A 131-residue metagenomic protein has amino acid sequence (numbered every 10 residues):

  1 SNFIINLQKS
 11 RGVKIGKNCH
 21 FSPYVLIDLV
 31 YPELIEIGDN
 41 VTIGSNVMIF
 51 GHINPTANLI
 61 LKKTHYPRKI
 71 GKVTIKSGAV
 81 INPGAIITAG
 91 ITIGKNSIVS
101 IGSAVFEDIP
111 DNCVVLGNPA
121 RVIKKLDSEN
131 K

Functional and structural regions predicted by a protein language model:
S1-Y24: Extended, small-residue-rich solenoid/repeat segments and analogous flexible loops that form exposed scaffolds
I5, S22-T92, N118-A120, K125-D127: Flexible, glycine/small-residue-enriched loop-and-beta-strand segment within the central core of proteins
K17, D39, S77, K95-N96 (+1 more regions): Short acidic capping loops at alpha-helix termini that bridge into adjacent secondary structure
I93-V114: C-terminal/domain-terminus segments
